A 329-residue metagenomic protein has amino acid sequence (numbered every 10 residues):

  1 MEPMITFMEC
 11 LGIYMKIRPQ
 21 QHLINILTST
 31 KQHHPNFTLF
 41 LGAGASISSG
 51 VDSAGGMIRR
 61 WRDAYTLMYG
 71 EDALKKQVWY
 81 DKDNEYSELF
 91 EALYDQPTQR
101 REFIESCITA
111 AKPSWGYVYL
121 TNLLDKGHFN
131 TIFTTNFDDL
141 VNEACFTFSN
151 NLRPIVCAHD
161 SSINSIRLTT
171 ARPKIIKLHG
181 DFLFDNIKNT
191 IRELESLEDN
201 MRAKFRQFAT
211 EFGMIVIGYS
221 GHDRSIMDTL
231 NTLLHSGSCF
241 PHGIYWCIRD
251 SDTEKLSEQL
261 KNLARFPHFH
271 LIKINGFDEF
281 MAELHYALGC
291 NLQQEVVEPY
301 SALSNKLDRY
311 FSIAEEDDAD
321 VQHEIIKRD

Functional and structural regions predicted by a protein language model:
P3: Cationic, low-complexity basic patches in intrinsically disordered or flexible, solvent-exposed regions
T6-L39, A45, S49, D125-N130 (+3 more regions): SIR2/sirtuin-family catalytic core signature
K16-Q20, A110-S114, L194-E198, D223: A conditional alpha-helix N-cap/helix-loop micro-motif detector
I24, T28-T38, A45-D52, G56 (+2 more regions): Metabolite-binding pocket within alpha/beta catalytic cores that recognizes anionic/polar moieties
A43, F137, G180, Y219: Residues immediately flanking
V51-E105, P154-V156, D160-R167: A phosphate-binding glycine/aspartate-rich beta-alpha loop in the early core of alpha/beta enzymes
T169, I175-G180: Class I SAM-dependent methyltransferase SAM-binding "motif I" and its flanking Rossmann-like core
T190-F205: Active-site glycine-rich loop that binds ribose-phosphate moieties when present
